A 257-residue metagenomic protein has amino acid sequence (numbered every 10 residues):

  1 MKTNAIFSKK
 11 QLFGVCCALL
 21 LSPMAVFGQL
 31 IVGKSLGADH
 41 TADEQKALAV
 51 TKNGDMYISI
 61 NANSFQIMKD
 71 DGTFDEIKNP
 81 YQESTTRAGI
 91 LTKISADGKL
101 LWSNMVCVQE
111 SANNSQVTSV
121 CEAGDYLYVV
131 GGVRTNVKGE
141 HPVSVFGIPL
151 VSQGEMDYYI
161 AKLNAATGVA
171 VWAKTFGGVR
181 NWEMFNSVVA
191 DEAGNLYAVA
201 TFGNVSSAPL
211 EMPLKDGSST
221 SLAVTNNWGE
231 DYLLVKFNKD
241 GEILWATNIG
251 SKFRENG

Functional and structural regions predicted by a protein language model:
M1-L30: Bacterial Sec-dependent N-terminal signal peptides
F27-G257: A sequence-level/structural motif corresponding to short, flexible coil/turn segments enriched in small polar residues
